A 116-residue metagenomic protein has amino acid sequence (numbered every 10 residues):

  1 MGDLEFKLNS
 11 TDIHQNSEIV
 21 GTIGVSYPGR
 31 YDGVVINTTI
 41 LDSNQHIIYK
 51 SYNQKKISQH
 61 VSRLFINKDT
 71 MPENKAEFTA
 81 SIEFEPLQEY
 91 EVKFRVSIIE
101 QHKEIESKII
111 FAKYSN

Functional and structural regions predicted by a protein language model:
M1-N116: C-terminal beta-sandwich interaction modules and adjacent acidic, Ser/Thr/Pro/Gly-rich low-complexity tails used
